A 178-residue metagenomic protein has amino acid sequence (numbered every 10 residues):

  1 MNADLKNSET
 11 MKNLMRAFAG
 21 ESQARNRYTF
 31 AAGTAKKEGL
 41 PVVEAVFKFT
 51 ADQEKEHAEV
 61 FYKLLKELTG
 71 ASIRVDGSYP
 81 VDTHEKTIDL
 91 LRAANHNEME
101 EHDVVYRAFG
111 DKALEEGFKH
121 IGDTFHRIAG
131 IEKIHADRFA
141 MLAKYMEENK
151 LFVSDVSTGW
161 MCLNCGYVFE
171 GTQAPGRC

Functional and structural regions predicted by a protein language model:
M1-R177: Non-heme di-metal
